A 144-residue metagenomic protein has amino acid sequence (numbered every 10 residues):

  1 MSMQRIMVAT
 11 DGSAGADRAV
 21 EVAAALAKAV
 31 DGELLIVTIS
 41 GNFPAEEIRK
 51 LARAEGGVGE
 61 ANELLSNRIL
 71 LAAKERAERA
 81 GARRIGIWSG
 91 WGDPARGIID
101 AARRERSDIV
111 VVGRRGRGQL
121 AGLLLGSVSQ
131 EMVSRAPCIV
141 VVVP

Functional and structural regions predicted by a protein language model:
M1, E75-V110: Structural beta-alpha unit
S2-E55, A80, I85-G86: Small/aliphatic-rich secondary-structure junction motif
T38-I39, G113-R115, P144: Short secondary-structure boundary segments
L51-E55, R103-E105, V128-S129: Short, hinge-like loop/turn segments at secondary-structure boundaries
A54-R68: A short acidic, glycine-rich active-site loop that binds or catalyzes chemistry on phosphate/adenosine moieties
I109-S134: Glycine-rich, Arg-bearing micro-motifs that act as flexible, cationic patches
